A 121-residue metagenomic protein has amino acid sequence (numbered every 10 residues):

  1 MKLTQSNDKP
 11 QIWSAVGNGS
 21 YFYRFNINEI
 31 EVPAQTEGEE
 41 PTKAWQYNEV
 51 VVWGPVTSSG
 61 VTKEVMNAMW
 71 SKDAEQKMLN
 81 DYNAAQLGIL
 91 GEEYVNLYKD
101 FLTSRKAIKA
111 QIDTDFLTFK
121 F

Functional and structural regions predicted by a protein language model:
K2-F121: A preference for well-ordered globular domain cores that mediate specific macromolecular interactions or catalysis
